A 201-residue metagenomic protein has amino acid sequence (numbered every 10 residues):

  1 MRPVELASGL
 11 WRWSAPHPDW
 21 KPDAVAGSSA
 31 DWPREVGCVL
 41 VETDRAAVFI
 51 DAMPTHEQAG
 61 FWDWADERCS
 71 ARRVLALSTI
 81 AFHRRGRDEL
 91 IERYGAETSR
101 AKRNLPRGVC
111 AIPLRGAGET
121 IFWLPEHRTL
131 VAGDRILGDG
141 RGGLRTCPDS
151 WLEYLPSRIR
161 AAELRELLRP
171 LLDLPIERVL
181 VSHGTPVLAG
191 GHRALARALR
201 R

Functional and structural regions predicted by a protein language model:
M1-R45: Zn-dependent metallo-beta-lactamase
R2, H17, A46-H56, G108-R201: Metallo-beta-lactamase
L6, P33, V41-D44, E67-R72 (+2 more regions): Flexible, charged surface loops at secondary-structure boundaries
L10, V74, V109: Short, conserved active-site loop motifs that form the nucleotide-linked donor/cofactor pocket
W11, S99, I112: General small-molecule cofactor/ligand-binding pocket signal
P22-D23, A59-F61, G86-D88, R141-G142 (+1 more regions): Short glycine-/acidic-enriched loop or helix-start segments at secondary-structure transitions that form or flank
C38, W62, L168-R169: Short hydrophobic/charged patches on amphipathic alpha-helices used for structural packing and interfaces
M53-N104: Active-site metal-binding motif and surrounding structural segment of the metallo-beta-lactamase
